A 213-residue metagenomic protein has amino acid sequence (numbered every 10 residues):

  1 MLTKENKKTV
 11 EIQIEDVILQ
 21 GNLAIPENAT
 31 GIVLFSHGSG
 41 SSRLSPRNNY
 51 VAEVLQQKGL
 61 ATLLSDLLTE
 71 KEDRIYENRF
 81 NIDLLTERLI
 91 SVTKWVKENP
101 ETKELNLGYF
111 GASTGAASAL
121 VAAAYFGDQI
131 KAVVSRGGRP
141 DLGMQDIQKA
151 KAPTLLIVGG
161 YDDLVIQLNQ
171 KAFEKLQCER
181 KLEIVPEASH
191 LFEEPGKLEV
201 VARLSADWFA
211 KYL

Functional and structural regions predicted by a protein language model:
T9-T102, E193-G196, V200: Serine-hydrolase catalytic machinery in alpha/beta-hydrolase-like enzymes
H37, G111-A116, R136: Conserved alpha/beta-hydrolase "nucleophile elbow" surrounding the catalytic nucleophile
E101-S113: Alpha/beta-hydrolase fold nucleophile elbow
D128-P140: A conserved short beta-strand
A150, L156-V158: Short beta-strand/loop motif that positions the catalytic acidic residue of the alpha/beta-hydrolase fold
D163-L168: Conserved alpha/beta-hydrolase "acid-adjacent" motif
L176-L191: Catalytic histidine neighborhood in serine/cysteine hydrolases with alpha/beta-hydrolase-type architecture
G196-L213: Catalytic active-site module of serine/aspartate enzymes centered on a nucleophile-bearing elbow/loop
